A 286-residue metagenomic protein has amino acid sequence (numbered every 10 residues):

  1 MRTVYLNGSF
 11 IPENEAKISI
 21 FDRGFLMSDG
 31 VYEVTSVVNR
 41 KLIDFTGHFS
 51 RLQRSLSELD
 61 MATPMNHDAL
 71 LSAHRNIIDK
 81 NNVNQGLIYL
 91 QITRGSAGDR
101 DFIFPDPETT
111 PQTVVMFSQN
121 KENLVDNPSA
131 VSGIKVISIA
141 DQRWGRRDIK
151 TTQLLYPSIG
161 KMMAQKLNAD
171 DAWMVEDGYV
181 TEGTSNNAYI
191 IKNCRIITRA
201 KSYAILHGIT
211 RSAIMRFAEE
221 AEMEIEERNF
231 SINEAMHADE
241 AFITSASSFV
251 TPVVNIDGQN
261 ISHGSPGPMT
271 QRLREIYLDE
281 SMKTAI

Functional and structural regions predicted by a protein language model:
M1-N76, F102-I286: Helix-start/capping segments and mature chain N-termini
A73, T93-G95: Acidic, surface-exposed loops and disordered segments
D79-I92, D99: Ordered, amphipathic secondary-structure segments that act as subunit-interaction surfaces in large macromolecular
